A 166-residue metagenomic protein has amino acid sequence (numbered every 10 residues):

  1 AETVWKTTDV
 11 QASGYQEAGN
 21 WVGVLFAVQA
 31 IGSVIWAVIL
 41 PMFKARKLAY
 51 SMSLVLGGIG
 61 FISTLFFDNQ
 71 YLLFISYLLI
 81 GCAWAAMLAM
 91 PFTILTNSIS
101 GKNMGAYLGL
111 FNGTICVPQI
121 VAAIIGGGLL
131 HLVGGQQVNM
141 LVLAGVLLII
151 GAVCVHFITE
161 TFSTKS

Functional and structural regions predicted by a protein language model:
A12-Q16, G128-L148: A membrane-interface helix-boundary motif in multi-pass transporters
G19, I99-F111: Loop-to-transmembrane helix entry/capping segments in MFS-fold secondary transporters and related SLC/MFSD carriers
V24-A27, I31, V55, L78 (+1 more regions): Transmembrane alpha-helical cores of Major Facilitator Superfamily
V34-K47, L130: Helix-to-loop junctions at the C-terminal end of transmembrane segments in multipass secondary transporters
L56-D68: C-terminal ends and interior cores of transmembrane alpha-helices in multi-pass membrane transporters/permeases
L72-M87: Hydrophobic core of transmembrane alpha-helices in multi-pass small-molecule transporters, especially MFS/SLC-type
A86-S100: Intracellular juxtamembrane helix-capping segments at the cytosolic ends of symmetry-related transmembrane helices
V121, V142-S166: Multi-pass alpha-helical transporter architecture, strongest for 12-TM Major Facilitator/SLC carriers used
